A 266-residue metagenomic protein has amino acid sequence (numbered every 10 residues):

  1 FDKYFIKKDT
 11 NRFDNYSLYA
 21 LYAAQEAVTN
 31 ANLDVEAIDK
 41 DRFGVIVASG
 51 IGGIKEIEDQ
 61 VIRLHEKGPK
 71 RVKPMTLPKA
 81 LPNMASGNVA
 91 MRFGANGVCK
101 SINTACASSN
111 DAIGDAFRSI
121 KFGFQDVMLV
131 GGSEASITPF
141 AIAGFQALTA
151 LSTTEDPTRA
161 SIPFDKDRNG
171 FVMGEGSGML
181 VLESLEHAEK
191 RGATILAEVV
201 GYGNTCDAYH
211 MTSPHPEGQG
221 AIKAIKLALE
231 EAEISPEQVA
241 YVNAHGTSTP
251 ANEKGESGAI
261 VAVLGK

Functional and structural regions predicted by a protein language model:
F1-F5, Y22-E26, N88-M91, S108-H187: Conserved beta-strand-centric core segments of catalytic alpha/beta enzyme folds
F1-T104, S133-I142, P236-N252: Conserved beta-ketoacyl condensing-enzyme motif
A20-A31, A85, A112, E183-L185 (+3 more regions): Short, well-ordered amphipathic alpha-helical segments that serve as non-catalytic structural scaffolds within diverse
T29, L33, M91-A95, R118-D126 (+8 more regions): Generic secondary-structure signature for well-ordered alpha-helical cores
I46-S49, N103, M128-E134, G174 (+2 more regions): Short beta-strand segments
R63-L64, Q146-T149, H215-P216: Short, hinge-like loop/turn segments at secondary-structure boundaries
D156-A232, Q238-Y241: Condensing-enzyme catalytic core mediating Claisen C-C bond formation in acyl metabolism
Y209-G218, T247-L264: Short glycine/threonine-rich loop-to-helix capping motif typified by GTGT followed within a few residues by an Asp-Pro
